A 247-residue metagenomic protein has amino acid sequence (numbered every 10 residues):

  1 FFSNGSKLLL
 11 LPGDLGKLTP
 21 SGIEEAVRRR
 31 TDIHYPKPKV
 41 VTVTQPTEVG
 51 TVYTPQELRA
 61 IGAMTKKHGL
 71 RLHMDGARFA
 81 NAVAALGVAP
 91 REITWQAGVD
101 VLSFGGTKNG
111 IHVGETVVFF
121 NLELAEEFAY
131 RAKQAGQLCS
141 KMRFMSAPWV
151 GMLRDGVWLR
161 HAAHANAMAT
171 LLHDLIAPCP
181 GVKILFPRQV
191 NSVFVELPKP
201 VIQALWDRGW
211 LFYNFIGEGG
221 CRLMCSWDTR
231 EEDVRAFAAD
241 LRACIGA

Functional and structural regions predicted by a protein language model:
F1-R208, N214-T229, F237-I245: Conserved PLP-enzyme active-site core in the AAT-like
